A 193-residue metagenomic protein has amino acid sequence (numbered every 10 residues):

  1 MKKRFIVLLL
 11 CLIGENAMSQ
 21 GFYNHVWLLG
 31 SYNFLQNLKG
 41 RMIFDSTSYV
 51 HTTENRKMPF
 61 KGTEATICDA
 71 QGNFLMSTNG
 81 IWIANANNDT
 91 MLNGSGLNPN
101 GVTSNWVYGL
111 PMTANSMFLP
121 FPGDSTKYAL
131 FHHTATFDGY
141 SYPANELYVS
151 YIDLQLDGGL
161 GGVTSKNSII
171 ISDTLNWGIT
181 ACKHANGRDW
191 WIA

Functional and structural regions predicted by a protein language model:
M1-N24: Bacterial Sec-dependent N-terminal signal peptides
K2-K3, K39, K57, K61 (+3 more regions): Context-gated lysine
F5-L12, I67, L130, L147 (+3 more regions): Generic hydrophobic secondary-structure signal
L12-I13, L154-L156, A181: Intrinsically disordered, low-complexity boundary segments flanking structured domains
G21-M112, P120-G123, H133-V163: Beta-propeller domains
T66, S116-F118, I179-H184: Hydrophobic core register within WD40 beta-propeller blades
L75, D124-F131, G187-A193: Acidic/hydrophobic-patterned starts of short beta strands in beta-sheet-rich repeat architectures
G162-A193: Aromatic- and glycine-enriched pocket-lining scaffold segments that form the walls of small-molecule binding clefts
